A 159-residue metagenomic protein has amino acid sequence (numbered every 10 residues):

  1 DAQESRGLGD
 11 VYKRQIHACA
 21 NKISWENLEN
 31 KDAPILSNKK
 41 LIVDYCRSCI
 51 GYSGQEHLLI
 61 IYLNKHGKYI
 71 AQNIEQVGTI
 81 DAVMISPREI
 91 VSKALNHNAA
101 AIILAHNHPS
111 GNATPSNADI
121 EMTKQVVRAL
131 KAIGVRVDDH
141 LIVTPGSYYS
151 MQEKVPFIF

Functional and structural regions predicted by a protein language model:
D1-L8, Y12: Single conserved hydrophobic/aromatic residue that forms the stacking wall/gate of nucleotide- or nucleobase-binding
K13-E26: Amphipathic, charged-and-aliphatic alpha-helical interface segments that function as noncatalytic docking
I23-V43: Long, charged amphipathic helices and adjacent flexible linkers at domain junctions
D44, N64-H66, Q76-F159: Active-site-proximal loop/helix of nucleotide/amide-processing enzymes and allied scaffolds
G51-G54: Short loop/turn motifs at secondary-structure junctions and domain boundaries
H57-L59, D138: Short loop/turn microsegments at loop-to-beta-strand junctions
